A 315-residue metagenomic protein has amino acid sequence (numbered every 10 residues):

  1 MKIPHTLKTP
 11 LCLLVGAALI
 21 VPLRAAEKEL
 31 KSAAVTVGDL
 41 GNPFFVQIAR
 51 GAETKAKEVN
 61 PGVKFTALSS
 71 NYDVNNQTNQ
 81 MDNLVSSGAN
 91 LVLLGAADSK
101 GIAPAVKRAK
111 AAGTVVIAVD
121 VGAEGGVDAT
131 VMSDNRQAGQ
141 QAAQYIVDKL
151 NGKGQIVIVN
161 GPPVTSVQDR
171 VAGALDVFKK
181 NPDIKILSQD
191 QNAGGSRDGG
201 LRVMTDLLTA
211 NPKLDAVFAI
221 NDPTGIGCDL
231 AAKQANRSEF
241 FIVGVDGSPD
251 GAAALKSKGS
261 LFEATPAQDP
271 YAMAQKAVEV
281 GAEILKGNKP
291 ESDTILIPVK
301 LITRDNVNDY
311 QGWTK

Functional and structural regions predicted by a protein language model:
K2-L11: Bacterial N-terminal signal peptides that target proteins for export
P4, R24-K315: A residue-level marker of the well-folded mature domains of exported/periplasmic proteins
P10-A18, P22: Bacterial N-terminal signal peptides
